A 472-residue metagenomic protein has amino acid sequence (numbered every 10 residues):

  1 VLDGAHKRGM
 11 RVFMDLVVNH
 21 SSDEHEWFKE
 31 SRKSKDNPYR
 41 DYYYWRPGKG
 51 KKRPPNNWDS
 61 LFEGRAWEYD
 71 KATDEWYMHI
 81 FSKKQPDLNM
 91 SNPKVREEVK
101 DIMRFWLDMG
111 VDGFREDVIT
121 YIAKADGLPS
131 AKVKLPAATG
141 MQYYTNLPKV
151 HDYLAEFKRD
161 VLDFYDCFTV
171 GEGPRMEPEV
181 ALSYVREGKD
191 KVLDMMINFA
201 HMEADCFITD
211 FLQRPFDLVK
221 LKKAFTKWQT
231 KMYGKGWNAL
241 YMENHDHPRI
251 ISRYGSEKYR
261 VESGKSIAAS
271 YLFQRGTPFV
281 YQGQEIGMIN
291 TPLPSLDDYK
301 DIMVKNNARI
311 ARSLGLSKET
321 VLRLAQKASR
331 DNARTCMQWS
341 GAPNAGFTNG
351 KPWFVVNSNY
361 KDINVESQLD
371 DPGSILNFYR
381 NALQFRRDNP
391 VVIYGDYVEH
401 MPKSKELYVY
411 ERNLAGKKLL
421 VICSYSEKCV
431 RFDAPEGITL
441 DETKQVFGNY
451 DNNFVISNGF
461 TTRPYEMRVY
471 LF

Functional and structural regions predicted by a protein language model:
V1-R104, D108, Y121-E179, Y184 (+1 more regions): Acidic/aromatic-lined carbohydrate-recognition and catalytic surfaces of CAZymes acting on diverse glycans
L2, H6, K100-D112, A224-M232 (+1 more regions): Short amphipathic alpha-helices and their capping/turn segments at secondary-structure boundaries
D3-A5, T277-V280, I286, L293-F472: Carbohydrate-interacting/catalytic domains
V18-N19, T120-A123, P174-E177, M202-A204 (+7 more regions): Short, solvent-exposed loop/turn segments at secondary-structure junctions
D23-N57, L154, K158-C336, G341: Conserved alpha/beta catalytic core and glycan-binding cleft of carbohydrate-active enzymes
P86-R96, M141-Y144, I250-E262, R323-L324 (+1 more regions): Active-site rim elements
D108-G110, D163, G234, F273-Q274 (+2 more regions): Alpha-helix termination/capping residues and helix-transition junctions
F114-E116: Hydrophobic residues within beta-strands of alpha/beta enzymes
